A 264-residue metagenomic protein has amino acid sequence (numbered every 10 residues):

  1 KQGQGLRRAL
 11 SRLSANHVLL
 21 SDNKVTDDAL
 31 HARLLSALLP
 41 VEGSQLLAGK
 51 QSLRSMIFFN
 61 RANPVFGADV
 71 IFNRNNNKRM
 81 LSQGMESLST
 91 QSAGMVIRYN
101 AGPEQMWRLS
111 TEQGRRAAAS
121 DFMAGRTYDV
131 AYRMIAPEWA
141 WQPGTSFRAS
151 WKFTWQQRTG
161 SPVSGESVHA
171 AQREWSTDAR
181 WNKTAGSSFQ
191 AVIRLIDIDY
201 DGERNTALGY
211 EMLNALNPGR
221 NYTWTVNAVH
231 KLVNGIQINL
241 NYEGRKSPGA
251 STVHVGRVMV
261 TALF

Functional and structural regions predicted by a protein language model:
K1-F264: Exposed, low-structure sequence patches enriched in small/polar residues
